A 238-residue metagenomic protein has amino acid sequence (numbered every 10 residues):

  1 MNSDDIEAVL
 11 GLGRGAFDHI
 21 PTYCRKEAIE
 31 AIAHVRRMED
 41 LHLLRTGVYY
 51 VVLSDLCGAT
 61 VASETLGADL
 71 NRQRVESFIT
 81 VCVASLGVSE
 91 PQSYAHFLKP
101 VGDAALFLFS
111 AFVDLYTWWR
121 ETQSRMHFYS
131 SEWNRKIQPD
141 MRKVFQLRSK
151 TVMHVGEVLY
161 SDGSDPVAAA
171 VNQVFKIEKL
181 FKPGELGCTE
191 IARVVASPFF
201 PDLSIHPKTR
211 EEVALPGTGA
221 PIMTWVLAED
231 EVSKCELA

Functional and structural regions predicted by a protein language model:
M1-E39, P183-A238: Intrinsically disordered, glycine/charged-rich C-terminal tails and inter-domain linkers that flank nucleotidyl cyclase
L10-L12, L41-L44, L53-L56, L66 (+15 more regions): Generic detector of leucine side chains in alpha-helical contexts
G15-Y23, A28-E121: Catalytic NTP-binding/metal-coordinating core of nucleotidyl cyclase/transferase enzymes
L53, A59-A62, I79-C82, P100 (+6 more regions): Broad hydrophobic/π-residue packing in well-ordered secondary structure
S110-P221: Catalytic beta-strand-to-alpha-helix segment of the class III nucleotidyl cyclase homology domain
